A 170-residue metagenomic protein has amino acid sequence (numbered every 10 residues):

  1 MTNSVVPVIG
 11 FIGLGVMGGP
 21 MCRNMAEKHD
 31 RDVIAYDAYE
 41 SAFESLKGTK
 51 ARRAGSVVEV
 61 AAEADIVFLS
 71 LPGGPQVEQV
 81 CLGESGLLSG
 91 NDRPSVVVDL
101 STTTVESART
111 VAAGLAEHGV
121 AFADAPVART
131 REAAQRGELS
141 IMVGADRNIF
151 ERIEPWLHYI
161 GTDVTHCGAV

Functional and structural regions predicted by a protein language model:
M1-A62, I66-L69, L100: NAD(P)+-binding Rossmann beta1-loop-alpha1 motif at the extreme N-terminus of oxidoreductases
V6, D30, R93-S95, E138: A general structural motif
I9, T102-V170: Rossmann-fold dinucleotide-binding core
V16, P20, E59, I66-F68 (+8 more regions): Amphipathic alpha-helical hairpins
N24, K28, Y36, A42 (+6 more regions): Change "in soluble alpha/beta enzymes" to "in soluble alpha/beta proteins
T49-K50, S85, G137-I141: Short low-complexity, flexible loop/linker segments enriched in glycine and/or proline with clustered acidic
V57-F122: Rossmann-fold NAD(P) dinucleotide-binding segment
